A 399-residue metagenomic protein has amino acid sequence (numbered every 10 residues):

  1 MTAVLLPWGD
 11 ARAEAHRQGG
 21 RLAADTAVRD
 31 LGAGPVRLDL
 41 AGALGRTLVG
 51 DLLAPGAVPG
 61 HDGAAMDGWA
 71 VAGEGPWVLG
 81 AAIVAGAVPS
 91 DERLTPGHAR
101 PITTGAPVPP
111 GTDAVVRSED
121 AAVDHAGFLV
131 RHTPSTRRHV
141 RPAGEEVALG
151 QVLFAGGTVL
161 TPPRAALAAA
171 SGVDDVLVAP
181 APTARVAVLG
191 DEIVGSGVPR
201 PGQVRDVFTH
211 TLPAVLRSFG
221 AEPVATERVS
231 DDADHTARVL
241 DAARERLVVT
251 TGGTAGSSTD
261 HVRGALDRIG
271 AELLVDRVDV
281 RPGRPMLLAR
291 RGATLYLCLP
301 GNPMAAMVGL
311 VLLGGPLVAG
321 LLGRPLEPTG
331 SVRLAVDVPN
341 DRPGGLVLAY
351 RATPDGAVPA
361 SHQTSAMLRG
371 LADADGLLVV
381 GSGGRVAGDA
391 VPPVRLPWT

Functional and structural regions predicted by a protein language model:
M1-D174: Phosphate-interaction motifs
M1-R17, L212-G220, L247, R263-D267: N-terminal intrinsically disordered, low-complexity, charge/repeat-rich segments that act as generic
D62-A64, P89-T95, V108-P109, A122-V123 (+12 more regions): Solvent-exposed alpha-helices and their adjacent loops that cap or buttress functional pockets in soluble metabolic
G63, A126, L326-T399: C-terminal terminal segments
P101-T103, R131, A155, V186-L189 (+3 more regions): Short beta-strand segments
H139-T250: Phosphate-binding glycine-rich loops and their immediate beta-loop-alpha structural context
S218-G330: Short glycine/threonine-rich loop/turn motifs
